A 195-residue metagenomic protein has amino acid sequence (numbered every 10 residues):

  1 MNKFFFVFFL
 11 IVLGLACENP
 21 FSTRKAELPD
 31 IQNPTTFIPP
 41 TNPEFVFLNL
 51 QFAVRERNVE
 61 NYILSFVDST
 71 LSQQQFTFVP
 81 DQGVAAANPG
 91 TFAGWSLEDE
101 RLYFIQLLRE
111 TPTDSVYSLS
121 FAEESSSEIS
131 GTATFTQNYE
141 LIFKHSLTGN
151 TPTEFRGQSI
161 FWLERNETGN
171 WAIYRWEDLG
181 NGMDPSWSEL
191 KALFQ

Functional and structural regions predicted by a protein language model:
M1-E18: Sec-dependent bacterial lipoprotein signal peptides
C17-E56, L64: Short, low-complexity N-terminal intrinsically disordered segments enriched in polar/charged residues
E18-T35, T132-T136, E140-Q195: Short beta-strand edge/turn micro-motifs at domain boundaries
P39-E44, R55-E56, G90-L97, P152: Solvent-exposed, acidic/flexible segments
N42-F45, N49, N61, W95 (+3 more regions): Extracytoplasmic/secreted proteins, especially bacterial periplasmic and envelope-associated proteins
R55, V67-L71, I105-T113: Sec-exported extracytoplasmic/periplasmic mature domains
N58-D81: Short, well-ordered alpha-helical segments enriched in acidic and aromatic residues
A85-T151: Surface-exposed, charged secondary-structure patches
